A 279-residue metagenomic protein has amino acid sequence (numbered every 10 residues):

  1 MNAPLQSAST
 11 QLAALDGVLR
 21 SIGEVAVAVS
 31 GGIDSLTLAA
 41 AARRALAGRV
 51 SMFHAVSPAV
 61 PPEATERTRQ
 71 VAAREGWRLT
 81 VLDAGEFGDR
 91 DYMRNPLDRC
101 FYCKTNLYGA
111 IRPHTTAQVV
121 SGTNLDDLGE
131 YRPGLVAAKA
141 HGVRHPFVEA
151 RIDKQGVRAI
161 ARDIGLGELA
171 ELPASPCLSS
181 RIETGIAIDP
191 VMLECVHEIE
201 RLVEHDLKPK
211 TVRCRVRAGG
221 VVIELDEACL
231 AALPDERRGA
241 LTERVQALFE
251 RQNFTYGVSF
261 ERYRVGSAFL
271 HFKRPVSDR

Functional and structural regions predicted by a protein language model:
N2-D163, V221, G239-N253, R262-D278: ATP-dependent adenylation/nucleotidyltransferase module used to activate substrates
F87, E183-G185, A228-L230: A short, flexible beta-alpha/helix-coil linker loop
V119-G122, E171, S179, E224: Short, conserved beta-strand edge motifs with alternating hydrophobic and charged residues
V148-C214, F260-R262: Mid-to-C-terminal catalytic subdomains of enzymes that bind/position adenosyl phosphate moieties or nucleic-acid
A218, V222-R237: A short interface-forming secondary-structure element
